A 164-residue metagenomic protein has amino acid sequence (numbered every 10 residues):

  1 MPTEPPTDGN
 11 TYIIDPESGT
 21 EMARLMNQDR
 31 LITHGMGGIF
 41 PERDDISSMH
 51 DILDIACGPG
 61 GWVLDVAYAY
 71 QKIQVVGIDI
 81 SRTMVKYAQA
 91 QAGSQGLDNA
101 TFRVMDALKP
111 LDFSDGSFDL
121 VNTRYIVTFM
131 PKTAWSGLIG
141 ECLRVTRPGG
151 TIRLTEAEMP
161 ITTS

Functional and structural regions predicted by a protein language model:
M1-L31: N-terminal, positively charged/glycine-rich alpha-helical extensions of SAM-dependent methyltransferases
N27-D51, D65, A69: Conserved alpha-helix/loop element of class I SAM-dependent methyltransferases that forms part of the SAM/SAH-binding
D51-I55, P59-P110, G137: Class I SAM-dependent methyltransferase SAM/SAH-binding core
L111-L120: A short acidic, Gly/Pro-enriched loop at the edge of an enzyme's catalytic core that lines a small-molecule cofactor
D119-A134: A short SAM/SAH-binding and catalytic strip from SAM-dependent methyltransferases
S136-T151: A short glycine-rich, Lys/Arg-flanked "PGG" loop and its adjoining helix->strand segment in the class I
T151-S164: Conserved class I S-adenosyl-L-methionine
